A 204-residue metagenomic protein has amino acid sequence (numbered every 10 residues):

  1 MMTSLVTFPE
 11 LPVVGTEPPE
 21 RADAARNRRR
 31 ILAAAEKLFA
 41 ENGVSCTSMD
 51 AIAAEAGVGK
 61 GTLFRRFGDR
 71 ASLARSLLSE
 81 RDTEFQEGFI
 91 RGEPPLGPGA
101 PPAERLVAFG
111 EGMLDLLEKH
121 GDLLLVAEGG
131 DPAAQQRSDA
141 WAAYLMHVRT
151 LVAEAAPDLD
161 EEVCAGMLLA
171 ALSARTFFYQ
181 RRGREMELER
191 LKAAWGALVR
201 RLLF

Functional and structural regions predicted by a protein language model:
M1-N42, C46-E55, S72-R75: Basic, helix-initiating cap at the start of DNA-binding domains
R21, R28-R29, M49, A71 (+9 more regions): Short, structured helix-loop boundary elements
G57-F67: Short hydrophobic/aromatic patch on the recognition helix
R70, L77, R81, F85 (+4 more regions): Hydrophobic/aromatic residues within well-ordered alpha-helical segments
A74-R81, H120, L124: Alpha-helical DNA-contacting segments of helix-turn-helix folds
S76, I90-K119: Hydrophobic alpha-helical connector segments
E93, E111-L117, G130-D131, A153 (+1 more regions): Helix-loop "lid/cap" segments that line or gate small-molecule binding pockets
L124-G129, A134-S138, A142-L145, V152-L198: Hydrophobic/aromatic-rich alpha-helical bundle segments in the mid-to-C-terminal region
